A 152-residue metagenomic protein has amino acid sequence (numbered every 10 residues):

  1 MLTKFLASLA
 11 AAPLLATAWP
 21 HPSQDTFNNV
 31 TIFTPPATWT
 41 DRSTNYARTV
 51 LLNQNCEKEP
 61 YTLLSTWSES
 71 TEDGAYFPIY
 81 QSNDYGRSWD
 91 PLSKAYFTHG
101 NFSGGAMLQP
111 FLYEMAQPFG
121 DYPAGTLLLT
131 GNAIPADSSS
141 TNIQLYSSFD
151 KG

Functional and structural regions predicted by a protein language model:
M1-H21: Fungal secretory targeting signals
W19-N45, V50-G105, E114-G152: Beta-rich carbohydrate-recognition and catalytic domains
